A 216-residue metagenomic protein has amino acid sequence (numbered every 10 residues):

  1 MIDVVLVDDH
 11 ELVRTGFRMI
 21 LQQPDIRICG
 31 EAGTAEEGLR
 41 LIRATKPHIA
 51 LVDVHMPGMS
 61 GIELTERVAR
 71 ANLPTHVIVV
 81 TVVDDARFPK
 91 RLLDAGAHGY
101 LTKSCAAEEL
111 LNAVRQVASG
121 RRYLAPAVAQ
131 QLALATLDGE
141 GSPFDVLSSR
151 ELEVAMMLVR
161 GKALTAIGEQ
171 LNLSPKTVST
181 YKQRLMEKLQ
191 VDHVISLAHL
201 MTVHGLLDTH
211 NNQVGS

Functional and structural regions predicted by a protein language model:
T34-E37, S60-E63, D84: Acidic catalytic/metal-coordinating carboxylates
T45-L51: Active-site beta3 strand of CheY-like receiver
D53, T81: Active-site residues of response regulator receiver
M56: Receiver (REC) domain active-site loop signature in two-component systems and cognate sites in sensor histidine kinases
R87-D94, H98-E153, I195, V203-H210: Short, flexible helix-to-coil linker/hinge segments that flank and couple to helix-turn-helix
G141-K176: Helix-turn-helix DNA-binding segment
A163-S196: Recognition helix of helix-turn-helix DNA-binding domains
M186-S216: Basic, Lys/Arg-enriched C-terminal extension of HTH/homeodomain DNA-binding domains
